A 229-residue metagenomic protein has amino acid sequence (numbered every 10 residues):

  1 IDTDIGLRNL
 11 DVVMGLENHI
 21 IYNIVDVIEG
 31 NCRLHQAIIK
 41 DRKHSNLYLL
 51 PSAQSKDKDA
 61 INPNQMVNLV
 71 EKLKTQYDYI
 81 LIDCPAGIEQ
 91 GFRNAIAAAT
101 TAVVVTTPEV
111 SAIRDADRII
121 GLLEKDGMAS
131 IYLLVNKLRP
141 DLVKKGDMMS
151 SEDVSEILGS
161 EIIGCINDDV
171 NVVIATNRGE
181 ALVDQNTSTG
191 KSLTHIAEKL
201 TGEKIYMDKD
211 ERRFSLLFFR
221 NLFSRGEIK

Functional and structural regions predicted by a protein language model:
I1-T3, V105: The conserved SAM/SAH-binding core of class I Rossmann-like methyltransferase domains, concentrating on the hydrophobic
D2, L10, V27, L50 (+4 more regions): Residue-level signature of catalytic and energy-coupling elements of molecular machines, predominantly ATP/GTP-dependent
D4-T75, I174-R178, L182-V183: P-loop/Walker-type NTP enzyme "switch/lid" segment
N64, N68, K72-T75, Y79 (+1 more regions): Conserved catalytic-core segment of NTP-binding enzymes
K125, A129-K229: C-terminal lobe/tail of nucleotide-utilizing enzymes
